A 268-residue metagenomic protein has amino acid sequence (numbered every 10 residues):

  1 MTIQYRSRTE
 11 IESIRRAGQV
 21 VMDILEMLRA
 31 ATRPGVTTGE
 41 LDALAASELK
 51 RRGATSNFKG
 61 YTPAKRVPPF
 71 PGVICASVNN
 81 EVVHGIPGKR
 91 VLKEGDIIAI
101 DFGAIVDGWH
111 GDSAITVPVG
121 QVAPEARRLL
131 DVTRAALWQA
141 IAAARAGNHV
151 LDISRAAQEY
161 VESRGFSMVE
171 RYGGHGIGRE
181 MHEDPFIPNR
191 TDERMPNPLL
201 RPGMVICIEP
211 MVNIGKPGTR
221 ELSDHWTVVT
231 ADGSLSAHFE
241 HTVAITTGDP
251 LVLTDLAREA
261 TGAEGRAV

Functional and structural regions predicted by a protein language model:
M1-V268: Active-site neighborhoods and metal-handling regions in enzymes and metal-associated proteins
